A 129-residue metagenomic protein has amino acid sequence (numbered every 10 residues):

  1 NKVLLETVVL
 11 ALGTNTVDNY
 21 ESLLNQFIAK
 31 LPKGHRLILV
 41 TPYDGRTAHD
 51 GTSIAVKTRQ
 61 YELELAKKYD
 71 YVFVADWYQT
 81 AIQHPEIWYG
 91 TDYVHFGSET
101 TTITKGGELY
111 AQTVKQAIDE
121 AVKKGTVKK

Functional and structural regions predicted by a protein language model:
N1-N25, K30, P42-T47: Oxyanion-hole/transition-state-stabilizing segment in secreted/luminal serine hydrolases and related acyltransferases
P32-R36: A short helix->loop->beta-strand "cap" motif at the edges of active sites that frequently abuts
I38-V40, A111: Short amphipathic alpha-helical segments, especially helix-boundary/capping motifs
V40-P42, W77: Generic beta-sheet signal
T47-K129: Catalytic His-Asp segment of secreted/periplasmic serine-dependent ester chemistry enzymes
